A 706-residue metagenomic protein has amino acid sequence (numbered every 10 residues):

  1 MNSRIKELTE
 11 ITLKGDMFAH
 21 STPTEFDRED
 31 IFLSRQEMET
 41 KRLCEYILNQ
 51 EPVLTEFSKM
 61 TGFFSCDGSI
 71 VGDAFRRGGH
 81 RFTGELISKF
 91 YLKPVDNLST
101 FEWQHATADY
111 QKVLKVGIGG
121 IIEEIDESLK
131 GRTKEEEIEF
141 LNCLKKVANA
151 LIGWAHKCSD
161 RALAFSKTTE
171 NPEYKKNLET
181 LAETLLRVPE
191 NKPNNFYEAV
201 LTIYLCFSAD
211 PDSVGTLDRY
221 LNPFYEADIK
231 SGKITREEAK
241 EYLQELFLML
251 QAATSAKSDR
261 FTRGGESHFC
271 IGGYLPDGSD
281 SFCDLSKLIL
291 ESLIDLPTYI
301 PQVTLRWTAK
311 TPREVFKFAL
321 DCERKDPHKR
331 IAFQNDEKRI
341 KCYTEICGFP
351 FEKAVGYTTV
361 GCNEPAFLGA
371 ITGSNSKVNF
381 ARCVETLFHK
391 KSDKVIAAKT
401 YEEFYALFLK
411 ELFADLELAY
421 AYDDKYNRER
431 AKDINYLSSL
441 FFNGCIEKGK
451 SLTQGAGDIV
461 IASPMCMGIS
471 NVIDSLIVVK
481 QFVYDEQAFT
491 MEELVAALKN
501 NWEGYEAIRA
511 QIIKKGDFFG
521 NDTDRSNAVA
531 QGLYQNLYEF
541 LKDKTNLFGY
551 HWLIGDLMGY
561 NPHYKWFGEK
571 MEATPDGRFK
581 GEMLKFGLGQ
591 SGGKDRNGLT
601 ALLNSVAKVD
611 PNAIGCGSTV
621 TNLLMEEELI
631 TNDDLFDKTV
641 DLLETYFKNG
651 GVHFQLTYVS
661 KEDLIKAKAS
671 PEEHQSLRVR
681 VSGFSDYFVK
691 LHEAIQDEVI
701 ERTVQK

Functional and structural regions predicted by a protein language model:
M1-L141, E173, N177-T184, K192-K706: Conserved catalytic cores of very large enzyme subunits
L144-V147, A155: Low-complexity, highly charged intrinsically disordered N-terminal segments that act as targeting/localization
A155-L163, D218-N222: Extended amphipathic alpha-helical scaffold segments
F165-P172: A conserved hydrophobic secondary-structure block that centers on an alpha-helix together with its immediately flanking
